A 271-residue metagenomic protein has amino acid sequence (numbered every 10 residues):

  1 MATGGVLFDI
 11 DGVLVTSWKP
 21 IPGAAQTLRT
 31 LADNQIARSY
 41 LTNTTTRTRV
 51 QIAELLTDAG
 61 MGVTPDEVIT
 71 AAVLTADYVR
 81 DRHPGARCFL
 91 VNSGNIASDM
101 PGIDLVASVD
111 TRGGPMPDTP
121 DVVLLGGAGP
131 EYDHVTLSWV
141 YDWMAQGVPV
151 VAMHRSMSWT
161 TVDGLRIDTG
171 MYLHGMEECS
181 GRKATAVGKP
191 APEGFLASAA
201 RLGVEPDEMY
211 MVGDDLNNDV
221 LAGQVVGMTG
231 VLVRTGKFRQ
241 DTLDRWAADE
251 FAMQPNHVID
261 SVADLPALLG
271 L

Functional and structural regions predicted by a protein language model:
M1-I10, V15-D33, T45-I69, A76-L271: Asp-based, Mg2+/Mn2+-dependent phosphohydrolase catalytic module
